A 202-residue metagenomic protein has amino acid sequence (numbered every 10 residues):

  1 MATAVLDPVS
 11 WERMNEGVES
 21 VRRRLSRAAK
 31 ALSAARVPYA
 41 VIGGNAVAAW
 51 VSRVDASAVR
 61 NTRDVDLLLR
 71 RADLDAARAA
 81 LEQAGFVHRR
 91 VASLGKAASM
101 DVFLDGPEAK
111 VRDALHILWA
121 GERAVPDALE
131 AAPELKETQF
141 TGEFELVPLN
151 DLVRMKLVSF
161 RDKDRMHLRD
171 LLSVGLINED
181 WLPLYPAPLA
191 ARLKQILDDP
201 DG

Functional and structural regions predicted by a protein language model:
M1-G202: Compositionally biased terminal segments of proteins
